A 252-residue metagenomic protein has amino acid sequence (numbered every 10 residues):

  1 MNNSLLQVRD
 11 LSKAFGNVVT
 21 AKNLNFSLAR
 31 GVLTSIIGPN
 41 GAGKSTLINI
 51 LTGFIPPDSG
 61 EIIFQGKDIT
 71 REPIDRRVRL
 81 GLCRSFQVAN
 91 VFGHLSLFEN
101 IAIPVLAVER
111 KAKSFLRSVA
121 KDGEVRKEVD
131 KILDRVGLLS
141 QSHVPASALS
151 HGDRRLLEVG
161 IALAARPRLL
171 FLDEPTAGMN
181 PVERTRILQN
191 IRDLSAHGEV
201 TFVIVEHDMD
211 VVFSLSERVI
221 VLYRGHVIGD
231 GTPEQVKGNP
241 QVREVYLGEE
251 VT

Functional and structural regions predicted by a protein language model:
N2-T252: Glycine-rich phosphate-binding loops of nucleotide-dependent enzymes
